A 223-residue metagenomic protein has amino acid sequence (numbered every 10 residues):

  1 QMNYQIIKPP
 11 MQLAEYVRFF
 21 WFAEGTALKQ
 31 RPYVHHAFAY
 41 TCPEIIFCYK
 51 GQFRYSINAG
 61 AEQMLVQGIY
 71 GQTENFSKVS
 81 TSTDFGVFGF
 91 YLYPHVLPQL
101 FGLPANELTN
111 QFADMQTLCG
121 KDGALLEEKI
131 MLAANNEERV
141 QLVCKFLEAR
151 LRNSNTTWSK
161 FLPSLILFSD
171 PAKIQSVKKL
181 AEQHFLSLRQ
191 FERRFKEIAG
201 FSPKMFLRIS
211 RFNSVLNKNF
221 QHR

Functional and structural regions predicted by a protein language model:
Q1-K178, Q183-L188, F201-S202, N217-F220: Alpha-helical bundle regulatory/interaction domains
R194: Residues within the DNA-recognition helix of helix-turn-helix
I198-S202, F206-R223: Terminal helix-turn-helix DNA-binding modules in bacterial transcription factors
